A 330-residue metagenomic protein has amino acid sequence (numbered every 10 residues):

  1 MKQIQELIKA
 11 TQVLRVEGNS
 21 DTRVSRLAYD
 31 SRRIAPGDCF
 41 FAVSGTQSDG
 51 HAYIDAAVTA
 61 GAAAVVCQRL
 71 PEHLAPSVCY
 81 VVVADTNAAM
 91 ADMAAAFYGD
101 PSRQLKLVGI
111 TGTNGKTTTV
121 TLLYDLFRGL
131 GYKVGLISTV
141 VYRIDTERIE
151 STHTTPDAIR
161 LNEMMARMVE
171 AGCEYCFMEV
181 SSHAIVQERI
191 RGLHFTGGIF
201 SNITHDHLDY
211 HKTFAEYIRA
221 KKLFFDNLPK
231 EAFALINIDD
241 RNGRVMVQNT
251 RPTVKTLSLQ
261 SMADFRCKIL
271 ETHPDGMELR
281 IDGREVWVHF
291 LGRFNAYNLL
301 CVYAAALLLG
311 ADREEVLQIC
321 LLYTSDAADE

Functional and structural regions predicted by a protein language model:
M1-D92, A96, F233, R266-I269 (+3 more regions): N-terminal leader/targeting and accessory segments in enzymes
T11, M90-I238, N242-T253, D282 (+2 more regions): Phosphate-binding loop of NTP-binding sites
I34, I149, E285-V286: Short, isolated positions in well-ordered beta-strands
A42, C67, V82-V83, G109 (+6 more regions): Structural signal for conserved beta-strand scaffold positions within catalytic alpha/beta enzyme cores
G50, T154-D157, N295: Short, conserved glycine- and acidic-residue-centered signature motifs in active-site or ligand-binding loops
D85-A88, N202-D206, L259-M262: Short, acidic/turn-prone active-site loops that include or flank metal/cofactor- and phosphate-binding residues
H211-I218, K222, Q248, P252-S325 (+1 more regions): Adenine nucleotide phosphate-binding catalytic loops in nucleotide-utilizing enzymes
